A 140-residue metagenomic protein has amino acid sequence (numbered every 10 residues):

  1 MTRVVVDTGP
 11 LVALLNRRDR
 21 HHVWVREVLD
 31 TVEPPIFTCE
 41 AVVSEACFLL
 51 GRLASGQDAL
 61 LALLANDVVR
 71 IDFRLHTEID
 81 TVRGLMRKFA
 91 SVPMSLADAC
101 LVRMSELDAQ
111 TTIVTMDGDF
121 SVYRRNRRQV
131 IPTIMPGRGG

Functional and structural regions predicted by a protein language model:
M1-D19: Metal-dependent nucleic-acid phosphoesterase active-site entry motif
T2-V4, V23-P93, R103, L107-V114 (+1 more regions): PIN-domain endoribonuclease scaffold, especially VapC-family toxins
D98-A99: Conserved glycosyltransferase catalytic-site signature
G118: Short, ordered loop/turn segments at secondary-structure junctions
